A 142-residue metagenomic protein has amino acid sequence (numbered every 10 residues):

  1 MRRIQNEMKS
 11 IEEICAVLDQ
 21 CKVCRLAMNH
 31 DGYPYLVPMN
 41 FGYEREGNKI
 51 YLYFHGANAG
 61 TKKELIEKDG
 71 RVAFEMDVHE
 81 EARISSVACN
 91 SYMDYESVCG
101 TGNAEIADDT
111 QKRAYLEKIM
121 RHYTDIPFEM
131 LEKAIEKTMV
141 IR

Functional and structural regions predicted by a protein language model:
M1-Q20: Extreme N-terminal tail/first-helix region
R2-R3, H79-R142: Charged, gly/pro-rich active-site loop segments
D19-C21, L36-P38, G47-K49, E67-R71 (+1 more regions): Short connector loops at helix/strand junctions that flank enzyme active sites, especially segments positioning acidic
C21-N58: Short beta-strand segments
L26, V72-M76: Short conserved beta-strand and strand-loop elements enriched in small hydrophobics with frequent Asp/Gly
E44, A57, D77, E105-A107: Solvent-exposed residues in well-ordered beta-strands and their adjoining turns, especially edge/terminal strands
I50-V72: Compact nucleic-acid interaction/catalytic patches
T61, I66, D77, A82-I84: Cyclic nucleotide-binding regulatory domains
